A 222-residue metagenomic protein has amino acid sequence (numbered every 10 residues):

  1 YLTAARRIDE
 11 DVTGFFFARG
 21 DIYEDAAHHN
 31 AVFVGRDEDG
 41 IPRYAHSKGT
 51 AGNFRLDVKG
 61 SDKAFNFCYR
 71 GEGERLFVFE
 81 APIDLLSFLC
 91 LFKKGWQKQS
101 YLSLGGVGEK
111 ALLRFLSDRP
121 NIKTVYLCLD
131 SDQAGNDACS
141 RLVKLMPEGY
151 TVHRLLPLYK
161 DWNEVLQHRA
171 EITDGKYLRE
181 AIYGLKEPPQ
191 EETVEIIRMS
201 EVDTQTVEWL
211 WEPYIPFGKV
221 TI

Functional and structural regions predicted by a protein language model:
Y1-A31, K186: TOPRIM metal-binding catalytic domain and adjacent DNA-binding surface shared by DnaG-type primases
R7, F15-F16, R55, A64-N66 (+3 more regions): Residue-level preference for alpha-helix termini and adjacent loops
Y23-D118: Phosphate-handling DNA/RNA-contact segment within nucleic-acid enzymes
A27-H29, N121, L156, F217: Exposed loop/turn and edge beta-strand positions of beta-sandwich/beta-sheet ligand-binding modules
E74, C90-E187: TOPRIM fold recognition
R75-F79, V125, T221: Generic beta-sheet signal
E187-I222: The Walker A/P-loop phosphate-binding site
